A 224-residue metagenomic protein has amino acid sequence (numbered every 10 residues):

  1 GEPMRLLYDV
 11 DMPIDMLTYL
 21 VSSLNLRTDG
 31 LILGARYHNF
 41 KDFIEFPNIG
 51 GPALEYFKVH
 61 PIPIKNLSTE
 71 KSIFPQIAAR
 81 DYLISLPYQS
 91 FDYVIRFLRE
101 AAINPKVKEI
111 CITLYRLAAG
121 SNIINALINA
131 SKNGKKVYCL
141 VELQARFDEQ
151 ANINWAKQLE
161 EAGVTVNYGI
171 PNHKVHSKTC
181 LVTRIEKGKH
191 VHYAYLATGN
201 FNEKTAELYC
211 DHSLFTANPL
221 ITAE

Functional and structural regions predicted by a protein language model:
G1-E224: N-terminal localization/anchoring segments of enzymes in phospholipid and broader phosphate metabolism
